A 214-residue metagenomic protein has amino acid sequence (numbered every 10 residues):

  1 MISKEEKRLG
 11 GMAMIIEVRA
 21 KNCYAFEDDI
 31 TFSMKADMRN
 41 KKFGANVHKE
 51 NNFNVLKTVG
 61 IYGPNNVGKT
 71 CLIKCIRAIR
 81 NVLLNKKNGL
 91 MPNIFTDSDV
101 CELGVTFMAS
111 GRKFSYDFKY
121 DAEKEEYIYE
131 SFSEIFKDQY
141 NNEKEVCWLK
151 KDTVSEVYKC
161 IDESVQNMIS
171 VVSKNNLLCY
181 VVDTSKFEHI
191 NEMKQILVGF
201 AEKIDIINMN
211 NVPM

Functional and structural regions predicted by a protein language model:
S3-R77: Pre-Walker A-like glycine/lysine-rich segment at the N-terminus of P-loop NTPase domains
A20, V105-G111, S133-D138: Short acidic, glycine-rich loop/turn motifs
F26, N40, G111-K113, E126: Residue-level signal for secondary-structure boundary sites
E27-D29, K113-S115, E143-K144: Short, mixed charged/polar active-site loops that provide acid/base catalysis or chelate metal/phosphate cofactors
N54, G60, P64, K74-K124: Conserved P-loop NTP-binding catalytic core
Y120-M214: Electropositive, glycine-dotted interaction segments that contact anionic polymers or phosphate-rich ligands
